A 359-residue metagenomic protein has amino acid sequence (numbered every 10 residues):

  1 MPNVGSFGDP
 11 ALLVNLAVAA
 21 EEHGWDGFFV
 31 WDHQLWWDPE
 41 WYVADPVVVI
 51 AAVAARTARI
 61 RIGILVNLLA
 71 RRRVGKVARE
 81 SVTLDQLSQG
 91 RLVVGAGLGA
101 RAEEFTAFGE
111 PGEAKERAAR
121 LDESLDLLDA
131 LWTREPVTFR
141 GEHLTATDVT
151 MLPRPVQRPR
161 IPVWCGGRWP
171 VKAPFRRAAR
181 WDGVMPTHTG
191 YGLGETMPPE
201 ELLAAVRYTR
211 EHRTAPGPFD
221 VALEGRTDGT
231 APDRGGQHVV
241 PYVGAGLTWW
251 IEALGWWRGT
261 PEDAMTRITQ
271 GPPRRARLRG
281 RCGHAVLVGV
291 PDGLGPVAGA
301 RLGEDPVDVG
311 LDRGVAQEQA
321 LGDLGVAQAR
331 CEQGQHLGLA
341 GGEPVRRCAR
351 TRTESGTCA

Functional and structural regions predicted by a protein language model:
M1-R281: Active-site-adjacent structural elements that line small-molecule/cofactor binding pockets in enzymes
L278-H284, E354-S355: Actinobacteria-biased recognition of intrinsically disordered, low-complexity terminal regions
A285, V315-E318: Hydrophobic helix segments
D292, D305, E318-D323: Low-complexity, glycine/proline/serine-enriched flexible coil segments that act as short hinges or interruptions within
A329-R330: Hydrophobic alpha-helical membrane-insertion segments
